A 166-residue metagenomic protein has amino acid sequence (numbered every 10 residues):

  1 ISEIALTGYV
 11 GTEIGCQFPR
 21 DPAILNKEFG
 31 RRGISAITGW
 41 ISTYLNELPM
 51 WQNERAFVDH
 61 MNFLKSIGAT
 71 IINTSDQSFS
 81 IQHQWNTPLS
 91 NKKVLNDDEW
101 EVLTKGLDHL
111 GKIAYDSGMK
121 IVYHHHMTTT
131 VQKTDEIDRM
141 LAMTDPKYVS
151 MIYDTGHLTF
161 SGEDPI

Functional and structural regions predicted by a protein language model:
I1-R20, S66-I72: Catalytic domains of carbohydrate-active enzymes, especially glycoside hydrolases
I4, T12, F29, L64 (+2 more regions): Conserved, mostly hydrophobic/aromatic
A5, E163-I166: Short, intrinsically disordered, charge-balanced linker/junction segments flanking boundaries in proteins
G11-I24, T43-R55, M127-K133, T155-D164: Acidic-and-aromatic substrate-binding clefts and catalytic sites of carbohydrate-active enzymes
E13-G15, I37-S42, N73-S75, V122-H124 (+1 more regions): A cross-family glycoside hydrolase active-site/sugar-binding cleft signature
R20-W40, D59: Aromatic-lined substrate-binding rim segments of carbohydrate-active enzymes
N26-G33, D138-D145, I166: Short, surface-exposed basic-aromatic patches at helix termini and helix-loop junctions that form
M50-M151, F160: Active-site acidic/histidine proton-transfer and metal-coordination neighborhood in alpha/beta enzyme cores
